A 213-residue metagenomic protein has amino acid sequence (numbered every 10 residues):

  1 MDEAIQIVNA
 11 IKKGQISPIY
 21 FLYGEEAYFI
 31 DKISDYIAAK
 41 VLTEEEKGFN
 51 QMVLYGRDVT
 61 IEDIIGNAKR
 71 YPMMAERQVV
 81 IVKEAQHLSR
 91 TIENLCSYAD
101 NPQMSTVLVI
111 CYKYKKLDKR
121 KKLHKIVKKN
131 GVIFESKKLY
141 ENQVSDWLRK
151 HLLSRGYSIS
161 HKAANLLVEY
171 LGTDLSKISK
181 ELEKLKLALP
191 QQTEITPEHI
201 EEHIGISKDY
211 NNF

Functional and structural regions predicted by a protein language model:
M1-F213: Conserved beta/loop motifs at nucleotide-recognition and modification sites
